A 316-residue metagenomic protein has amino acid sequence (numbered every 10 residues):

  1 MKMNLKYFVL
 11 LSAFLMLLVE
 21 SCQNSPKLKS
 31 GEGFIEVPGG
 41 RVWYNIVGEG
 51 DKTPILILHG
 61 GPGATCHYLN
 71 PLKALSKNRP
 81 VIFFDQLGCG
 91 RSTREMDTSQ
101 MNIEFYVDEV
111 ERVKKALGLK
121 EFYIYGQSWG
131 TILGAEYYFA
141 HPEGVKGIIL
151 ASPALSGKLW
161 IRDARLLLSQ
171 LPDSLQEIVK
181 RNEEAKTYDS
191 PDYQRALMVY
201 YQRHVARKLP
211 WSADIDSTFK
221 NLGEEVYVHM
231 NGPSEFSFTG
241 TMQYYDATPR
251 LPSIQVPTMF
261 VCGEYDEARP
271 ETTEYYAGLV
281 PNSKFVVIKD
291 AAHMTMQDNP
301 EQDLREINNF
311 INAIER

Functional and structural regions predicted by a protein language model:
G40-R94: Conserved HGGG/HGGXW glycine-rich cap/lid loop of the alpha/beta-hydrolase fold
Q86-W129: Active-site loop/oxyanion-hole signature of alpha/beta-hydrolase fold enzymes
K120-D163: Conserved hydrolase catalytic core segment
I148-T187: Flexible "cap/lid" loop of the alpha/beta hydrolase fold
E183-T241, R250: Conserved alpha/beta-hydrolase catalytic His-Asp/Glu region
I254, F260-C262: Short beta-strand/loop motif that positions the catalytic acidic residue of the alpha/beta-hydrolase fold
E267-T272: Conserved alpha/beta-hydrolase "acid-adjacent" motif
S283-R316: Catalytic active-site module of serine/aspartate enzymes centered on a nucleophile-bearing elbow/loop
